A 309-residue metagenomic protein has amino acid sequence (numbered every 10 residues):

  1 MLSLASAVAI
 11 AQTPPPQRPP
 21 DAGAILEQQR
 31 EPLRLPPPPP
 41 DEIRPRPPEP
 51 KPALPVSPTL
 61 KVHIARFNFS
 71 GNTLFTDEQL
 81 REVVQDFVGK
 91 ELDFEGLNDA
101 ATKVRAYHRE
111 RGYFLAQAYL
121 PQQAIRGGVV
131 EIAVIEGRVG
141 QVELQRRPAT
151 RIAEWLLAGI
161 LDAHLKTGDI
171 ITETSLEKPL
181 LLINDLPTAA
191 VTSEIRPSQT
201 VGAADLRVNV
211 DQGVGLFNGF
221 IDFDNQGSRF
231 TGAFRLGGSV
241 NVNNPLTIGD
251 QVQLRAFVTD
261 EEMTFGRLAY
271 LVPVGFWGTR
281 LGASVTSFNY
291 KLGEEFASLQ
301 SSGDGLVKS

Functional and structural regions predicted by a protein language model:
Q12-G227, S239, A256-T264: Periplasmic polypeptide-binding modules associated with outer-membrane biogenesis and secretion
T188, P245-T247, G275-W277, F288 (+1 more regions): Outer-membrane beta-barrel channels and translocator barrels
G202, G232-L236, E262-G266, D304-S309: Residues that define the transmembrane beta-barrel architecture of outer-membrane proteins
V214, N244-I248, D260, P273-F276: Outer-membrane beta-barrel strand-turn architecture
G219-I221, D250-L254, T279-A283: Transmembrane beta-strands of outer-membrane beta-barrel proteins
G227-T231, L246, D260-E262, N289-E295: Gram-negative outer-membrane beta-barrel proteins
G238-V242, L268-V272: Residues on the lipid-exposed face of transmembrane beta-strands in outer-membrane beta-barrel proteins
F265-A269, L292-Q300: Outer-membrane beta-barrel translocator domains and adjoining extracellular loop/strand segments of Gram-negative
